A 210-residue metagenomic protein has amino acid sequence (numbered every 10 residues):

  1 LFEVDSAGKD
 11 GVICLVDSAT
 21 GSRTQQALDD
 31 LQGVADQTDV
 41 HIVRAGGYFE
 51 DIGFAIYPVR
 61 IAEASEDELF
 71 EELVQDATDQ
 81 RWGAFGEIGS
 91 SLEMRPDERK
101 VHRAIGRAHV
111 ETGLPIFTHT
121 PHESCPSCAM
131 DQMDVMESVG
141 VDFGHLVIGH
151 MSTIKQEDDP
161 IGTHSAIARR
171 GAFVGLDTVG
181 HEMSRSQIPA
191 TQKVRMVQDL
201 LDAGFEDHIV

Functional and structural regions predicted by a protein language model:
L1, A19-R23, E87, S91-M94: Divalent metal-binding segments
F2-V16: Catalytic domains of carbohydrate-active enzymes, especially glycoside hydrolases
D5-K9, D30-I42, L73-R81, R107-E111 (+3 more regions): Acidic (Asp/Glu)-rich catalytic clusters
C14, G33-Q37, H41-P115, F173 (+1 more regions): Active-site gating/metal-coordination segments in enzymes
A19-D30, V59-E71, A190-R195: Glycine-rich anion/phosphate-binding loops
G21-Q25, G149-D158, T178-Q198: Active-site glycine- and acidic-residue-rich loops that bind and position anionic ligands or nucleotide-like cofactors
T78-D158: Divalent metal-binding pocket/active-site signature
H119-T120, D177-V179, D207-V210: Short acidic/histidine-rich active-site segments
